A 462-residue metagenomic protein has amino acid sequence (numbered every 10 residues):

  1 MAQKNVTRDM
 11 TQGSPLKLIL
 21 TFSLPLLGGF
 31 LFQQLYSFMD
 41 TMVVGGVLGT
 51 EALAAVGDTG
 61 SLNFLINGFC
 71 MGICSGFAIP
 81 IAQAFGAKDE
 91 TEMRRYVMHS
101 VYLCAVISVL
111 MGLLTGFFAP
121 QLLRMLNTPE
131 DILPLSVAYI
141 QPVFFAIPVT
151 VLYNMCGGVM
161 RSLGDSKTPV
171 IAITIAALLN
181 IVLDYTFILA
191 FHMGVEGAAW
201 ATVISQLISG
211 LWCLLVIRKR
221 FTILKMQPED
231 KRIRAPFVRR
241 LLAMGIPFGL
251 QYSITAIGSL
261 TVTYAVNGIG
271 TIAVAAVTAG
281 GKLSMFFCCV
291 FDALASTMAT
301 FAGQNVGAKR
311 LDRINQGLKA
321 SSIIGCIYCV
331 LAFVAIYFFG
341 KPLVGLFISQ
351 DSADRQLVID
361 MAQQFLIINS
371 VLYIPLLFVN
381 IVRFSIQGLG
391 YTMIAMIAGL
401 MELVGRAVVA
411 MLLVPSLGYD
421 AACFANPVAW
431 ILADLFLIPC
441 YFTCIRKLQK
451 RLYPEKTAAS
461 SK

Functional and structural regions predicted by a protein language model:
M1-S23, I81-A146, A190-I246, A302-V371 (+1 more regions): Short alpha-helical transmembrane segments in multi-pass integral membrane proteins
Q12, L16-L35, M39, L62 (+8 more regions): Residue-level signal for short hydrophobic patches within transmembrane helices of multi-pass membrane transporters
T21-D40, P142, A176, S205-S209 (+3 more regions): Transmembrane helical elements of multi-pass membrane transporters/channels
L31, L35-A54, L123-E130, T186-M193 (+6 more regions): Helix-terminus/linker motif at the lipid-water interface of multi-pass membrane proteins
V44-F64, E130-L135, V195-E196, F237-M244 (+5 more regions): Interfacial/gating helices of multi-pass transporter permease domains
L53-L113, T150-P169, A276-G340, L376-A398: Small-residue-rich hydrophobic transmembrane alpha-helices
L65-G68, G112, N180-D184, G210-L214 (+4 more regions): Hydrophobic transmembrane alpha-helices of multi-pass small-molecule transporters
C74, V143-R161, P169-A177, A198-L211 (+4 more regions): Short runs within selected transmembrane alpha-helices of multi-pass transporters and secretion channels
